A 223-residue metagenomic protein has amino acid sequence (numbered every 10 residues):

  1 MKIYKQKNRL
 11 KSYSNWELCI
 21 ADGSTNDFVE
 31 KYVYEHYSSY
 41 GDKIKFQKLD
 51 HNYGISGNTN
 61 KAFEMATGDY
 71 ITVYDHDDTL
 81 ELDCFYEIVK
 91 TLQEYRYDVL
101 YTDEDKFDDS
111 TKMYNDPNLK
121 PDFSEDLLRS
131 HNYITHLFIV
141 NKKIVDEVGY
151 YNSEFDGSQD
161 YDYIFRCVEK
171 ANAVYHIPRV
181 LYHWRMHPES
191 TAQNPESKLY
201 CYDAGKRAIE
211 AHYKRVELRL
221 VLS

Functional and structural regions predicted by a protein language model:
I3-N15: Short, acidic, metal-binding catalytic loop of nucleotide-sugar glycosyltransferases
S14, D22-K31, H51: A conserved acidic beta->alpha catalytic loop
L49-A66: Glycine-rich, basic loop-to-helix element that forms the pyrophosphate-binding segment of sugar-nucleotide handling
S56, E64, M113-K143: A recurrent flexible, glycine/aromatic-enriched loop bordering the glycosyltransferase active site that acts as
I71: Short aromatic/hydrophobic "clamp" motif used to bind/position activated sugar donors
D83-Y114: Conserved donor NDP-sugar-binding/catalytic core segment of glycosyltransferases
G149-F165, Y200: Donor nucleotide-sugar recognition loop
S153-F155, F165-H183, R207-S223: Catalytic donor-sugar/metal-binding loop of nucleotide-sugar-dependent glycosyltransferases
